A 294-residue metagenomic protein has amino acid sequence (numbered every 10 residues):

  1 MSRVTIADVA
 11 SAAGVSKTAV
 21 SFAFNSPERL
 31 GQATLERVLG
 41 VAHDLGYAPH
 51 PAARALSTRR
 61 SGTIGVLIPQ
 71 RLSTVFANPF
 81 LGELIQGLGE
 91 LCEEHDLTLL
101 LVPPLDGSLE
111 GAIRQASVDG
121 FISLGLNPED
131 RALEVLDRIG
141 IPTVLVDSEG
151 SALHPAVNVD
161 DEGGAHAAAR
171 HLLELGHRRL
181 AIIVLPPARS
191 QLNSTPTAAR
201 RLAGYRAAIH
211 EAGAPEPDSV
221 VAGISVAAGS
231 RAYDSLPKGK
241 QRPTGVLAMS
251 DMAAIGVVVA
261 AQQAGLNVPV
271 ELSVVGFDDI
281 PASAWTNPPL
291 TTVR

Functional and structural regions predicted by a protein language model:
M1-T5, P51, R59, T63-R170 (+2 more regions): Alpha-helical recognition/docking segments in bacterial nutrient-uptake and carbohydrate-utilization systems
M1-T63: N-terminal helix-turn-helix DNA-binding module of bacterial transcription factors
A19, R59-S73, R179-R189: Short beta-strand segments enriched in small/hydrophobic residues
L35, G82-I85, L133, T195-R206: Short, surface-exposed alpha-helical segments at coil->helix boundaries
D44, E90-E94, R138-L145, E149-R294: Bacterial carbohydrate/catabolite-sensing allosteric modules
